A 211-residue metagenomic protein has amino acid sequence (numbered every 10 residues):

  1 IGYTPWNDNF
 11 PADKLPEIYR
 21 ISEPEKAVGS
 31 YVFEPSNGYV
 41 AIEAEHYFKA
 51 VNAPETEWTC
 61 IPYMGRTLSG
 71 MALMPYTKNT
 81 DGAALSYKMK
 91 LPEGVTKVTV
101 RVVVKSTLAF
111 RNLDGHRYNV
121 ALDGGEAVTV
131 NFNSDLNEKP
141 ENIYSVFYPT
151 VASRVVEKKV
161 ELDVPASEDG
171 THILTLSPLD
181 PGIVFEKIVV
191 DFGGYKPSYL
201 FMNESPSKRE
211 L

Functional and structural regions predicted by a protein language model:
I1-L211: Extracytoplasmic
